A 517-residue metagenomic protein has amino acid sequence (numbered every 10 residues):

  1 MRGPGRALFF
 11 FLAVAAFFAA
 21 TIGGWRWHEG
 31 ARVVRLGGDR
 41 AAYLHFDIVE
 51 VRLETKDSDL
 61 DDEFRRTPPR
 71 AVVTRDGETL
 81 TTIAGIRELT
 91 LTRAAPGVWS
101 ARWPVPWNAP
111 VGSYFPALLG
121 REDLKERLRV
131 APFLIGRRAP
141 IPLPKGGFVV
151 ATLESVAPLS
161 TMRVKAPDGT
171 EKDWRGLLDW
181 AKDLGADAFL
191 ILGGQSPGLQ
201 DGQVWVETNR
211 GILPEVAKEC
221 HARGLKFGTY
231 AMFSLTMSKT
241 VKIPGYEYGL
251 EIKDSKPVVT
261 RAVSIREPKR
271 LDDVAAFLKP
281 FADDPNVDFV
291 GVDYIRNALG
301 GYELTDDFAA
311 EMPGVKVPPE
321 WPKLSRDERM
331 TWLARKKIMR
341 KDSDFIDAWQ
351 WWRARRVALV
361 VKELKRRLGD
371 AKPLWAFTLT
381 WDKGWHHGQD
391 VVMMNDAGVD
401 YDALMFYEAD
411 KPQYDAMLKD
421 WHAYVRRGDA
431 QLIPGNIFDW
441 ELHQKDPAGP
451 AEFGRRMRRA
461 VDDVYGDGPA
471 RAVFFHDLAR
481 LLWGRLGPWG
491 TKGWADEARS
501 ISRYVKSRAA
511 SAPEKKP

Functional and structural regions predicted by a protein language model:
F11-I191, Q203-V204, T208-G211, K506-P517: Mature N-terminal, pre-catalytic/accessory segment of carbohydrate-active enzymes
L143, V149-E171, G211-A217, K226-P285 (+1 more regions): Active-site-adjacent "subsite" loops/lids of carbohydrate-active enzymes
L153-D168, P197-R210, P257-D272, F345-V357 (+2 more regions): The substrate-binding groove and active-site-proximal loops of carbohydrate-active enzymes, especially glycoside
G169-P197, D284-D288, M394-D402, V464-A472: Catalytic domains of carbohydrate-active enzymes, especially glycoside hydrolases
K172-L177, G211-L213, K362, L379-N395 (+1 more regions): Alpha-helical scaffolding within the catalytic cores of extracellular/periplasmic polymer-degrading hydrolases
G176-L178, K182, L190-S238, A348-L368: Aromatic-lined substrate-binding rim segments of carbohydrate-active enzymes
W180, K256-Y401, M405-E408: Polysaccharide-binding and catalytic clefts of secreted carbohydrate-active enzymes
V399-A416, D420-K516: Substrate-binding cleft of secreted/luminal carbohydrate-active enzymes
